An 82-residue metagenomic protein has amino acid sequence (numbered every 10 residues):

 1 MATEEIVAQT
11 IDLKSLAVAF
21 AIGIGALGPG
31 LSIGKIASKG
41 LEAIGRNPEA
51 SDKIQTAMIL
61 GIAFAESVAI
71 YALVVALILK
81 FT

Functional and structural regions predicted by a protein language model:
A2-T82: Hydrophobic, small-residue-rich transmembrane alpha-helices and their short perimembrane loops in multi-pass membrane
